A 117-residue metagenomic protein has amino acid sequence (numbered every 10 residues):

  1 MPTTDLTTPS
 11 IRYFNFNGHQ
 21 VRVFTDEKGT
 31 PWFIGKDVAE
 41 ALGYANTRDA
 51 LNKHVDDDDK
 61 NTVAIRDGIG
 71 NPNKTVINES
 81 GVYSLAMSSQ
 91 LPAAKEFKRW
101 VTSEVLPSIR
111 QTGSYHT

Functional and structural regions predicted by a protein language model:
M1-T117: An anion-engaging/catalytic patch
